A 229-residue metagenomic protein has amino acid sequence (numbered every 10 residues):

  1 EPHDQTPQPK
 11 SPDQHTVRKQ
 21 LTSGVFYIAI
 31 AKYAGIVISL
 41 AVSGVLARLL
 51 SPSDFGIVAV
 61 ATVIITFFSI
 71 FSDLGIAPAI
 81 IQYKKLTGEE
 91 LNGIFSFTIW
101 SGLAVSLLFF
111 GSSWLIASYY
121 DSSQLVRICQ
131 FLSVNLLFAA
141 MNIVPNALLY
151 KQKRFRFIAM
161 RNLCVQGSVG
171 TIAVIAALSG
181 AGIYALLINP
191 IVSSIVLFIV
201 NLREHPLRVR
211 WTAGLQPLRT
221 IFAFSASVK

Functional and structural regions predicted by a protein language model:
P2-V17, R156, I199-K229: Interhelical loop/hinge segments that connect adjacent transmembrane helices in multipass membrane
H15, K19, A47-A61, K85-F95 (+3 more regions): Membrane-interface helix-capping segments at transmembrane helix termini in multi-pass transporters
V17-L74, S101-G102, S106-S113, V165-V174 (+2 more regions): Signature of the first transmembrane helix
Q20-I28, I94, I128, V144 (+3 more regions): Hydrophobic alpha-helix/TM-entry signal in multi-pass membrane transporters
V37, F71, G75, L136 (+2 more regions): Hydrophobic transmembrane alpha-helices of Major Facilitator Superfamily
A79-G88, F138-N162, Y184, H205 (+1 more regions): Membrane-interface junctions at transmembrane-helix termini in multi-pass inner-membrane proteins
V126-S133, R161-L207: Hydrophobic alpha-helical transmembrane segments
